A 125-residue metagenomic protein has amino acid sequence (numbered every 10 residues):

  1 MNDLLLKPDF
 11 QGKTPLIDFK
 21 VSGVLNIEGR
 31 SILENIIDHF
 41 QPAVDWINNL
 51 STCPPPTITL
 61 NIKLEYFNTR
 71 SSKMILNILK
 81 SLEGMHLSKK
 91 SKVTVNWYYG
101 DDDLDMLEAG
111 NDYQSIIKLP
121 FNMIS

Functional and structural regions predicted by a protein language model:
N2-L5, D9, N111-S125: A cross-taxonomic marker for long C-terminal extensions/tails that follow the last structured domain
N2-Q41: STAS-typified acidic loop motif
V21, F40, L104, S115-K118: Non-catalytic terminal and connector segments of soluble metabolic enzymes
G23-N26, P56-N61: Glycine-rich, often proline-containing surface loops adjacent to acidic residues and nearby aromatics that form
I32-T57: Short, well-structured hydrophobic secondary-structure segments
A43, I62-Y113: Amphipathic alpha-helical interaction surfaces in cytosolic regulatory modules
P55, M85-K90, I116-N122: Structural alpha-beta junctions
T59, T94-N96, P120-N122: Structural preference for beta-strand elements that scaffold enzyme active sites
